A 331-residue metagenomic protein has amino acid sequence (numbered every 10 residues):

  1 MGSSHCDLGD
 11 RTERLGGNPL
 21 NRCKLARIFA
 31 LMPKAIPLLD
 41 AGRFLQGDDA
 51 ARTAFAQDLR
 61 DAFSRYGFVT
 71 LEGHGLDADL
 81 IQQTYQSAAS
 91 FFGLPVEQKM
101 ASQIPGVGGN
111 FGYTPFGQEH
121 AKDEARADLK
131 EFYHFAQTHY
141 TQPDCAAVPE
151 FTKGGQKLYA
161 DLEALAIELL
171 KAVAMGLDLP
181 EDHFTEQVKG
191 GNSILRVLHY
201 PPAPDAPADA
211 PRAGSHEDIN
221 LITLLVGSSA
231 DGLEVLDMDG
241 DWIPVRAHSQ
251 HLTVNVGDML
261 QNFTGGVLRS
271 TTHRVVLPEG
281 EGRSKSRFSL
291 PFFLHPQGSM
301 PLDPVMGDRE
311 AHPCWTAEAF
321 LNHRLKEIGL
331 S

Functional and structural regions predicted by a protein language model:
S3-S4: Serine residues within intrinsically disordered or low-complexity segments
D7-E13, A26, A30: Acidic, Ala/Val/Gly-enriched low-complexity intrinsically disordered segments
L8, P19-R22: Short hydrophobic targeting helices and cationic amphipathic motifs that mediate membrane/organellar targeting
N21-S331: Peripheral, non-catalytic segments flanking oxidoreductase cores
